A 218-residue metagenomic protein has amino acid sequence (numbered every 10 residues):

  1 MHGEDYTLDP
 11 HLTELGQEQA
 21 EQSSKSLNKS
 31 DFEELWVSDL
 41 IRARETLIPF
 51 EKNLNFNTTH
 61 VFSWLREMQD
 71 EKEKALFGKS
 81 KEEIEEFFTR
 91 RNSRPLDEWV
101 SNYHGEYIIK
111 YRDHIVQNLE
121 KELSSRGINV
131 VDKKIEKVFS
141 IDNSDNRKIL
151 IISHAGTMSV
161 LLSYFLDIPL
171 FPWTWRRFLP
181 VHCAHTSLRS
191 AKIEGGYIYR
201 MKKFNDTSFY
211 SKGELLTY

Functional and structural regions predicted by a protein language model:
M1-E34, L40-F56, K74-A75, E82 (+1 more regions): An N-terminal RHG(E/S)-centered segment typical of histidine phosphatases
P10-H11, K52-I128: Phosphate-handling substructures
K29-D31, R126-V130, I135-N146: Glycine-rich phosphate-binding loop signature in dinucleotide/nucleotide-binding domains
W36, S144-S153: Beta-strand elements within well-structured catalytic alpha/beta cores of enzymes that handle phosphate/sulfate esters
R42-A43, Y111-H114, S159: Short, cationic motifs built from Arg/Lys/His that form the positively charged side of catalytic pockets
E45-I48, V160-Y164: A short acidic (Asp/Glu
E67-E82, K137-K148, S163-Y218: Acidic, low-complexity terminal tails and accessory targeting/binding regions of phosphate-metabolizing enzymes
A155-S159, A184: GST superfamily/GST-like fold recognition
